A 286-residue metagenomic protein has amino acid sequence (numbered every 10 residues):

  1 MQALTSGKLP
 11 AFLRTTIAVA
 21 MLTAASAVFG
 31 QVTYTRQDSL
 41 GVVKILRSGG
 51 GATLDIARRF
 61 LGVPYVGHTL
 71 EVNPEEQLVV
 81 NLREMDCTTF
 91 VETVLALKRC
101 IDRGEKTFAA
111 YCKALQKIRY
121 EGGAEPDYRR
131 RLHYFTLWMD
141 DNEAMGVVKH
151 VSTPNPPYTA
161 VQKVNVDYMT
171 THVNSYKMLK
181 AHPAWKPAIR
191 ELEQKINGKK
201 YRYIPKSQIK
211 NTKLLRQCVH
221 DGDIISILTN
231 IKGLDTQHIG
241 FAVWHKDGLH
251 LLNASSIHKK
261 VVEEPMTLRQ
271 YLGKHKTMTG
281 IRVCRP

Functional and structural regions predicted by a protein language model:
Q2-I17: Bacterial N-terminal signal peptides that target proteins for export
V28-V32: Boundary at the C-terminal end of the N-terminal hydrophobic targeting segment
Y65-R202, W244, N253-S256: Acidic/His-rich structured neighborhood in mature extracellular/periplasmic domains
I204-L215: Short alpha-helix capping/helix-loop boundary micro-motifs
C218-V219: Short, well-ordered loop/turn sites that connect or cap secondary structure elements
D223-P286: C-terminal soluble interaction/assembly domains
